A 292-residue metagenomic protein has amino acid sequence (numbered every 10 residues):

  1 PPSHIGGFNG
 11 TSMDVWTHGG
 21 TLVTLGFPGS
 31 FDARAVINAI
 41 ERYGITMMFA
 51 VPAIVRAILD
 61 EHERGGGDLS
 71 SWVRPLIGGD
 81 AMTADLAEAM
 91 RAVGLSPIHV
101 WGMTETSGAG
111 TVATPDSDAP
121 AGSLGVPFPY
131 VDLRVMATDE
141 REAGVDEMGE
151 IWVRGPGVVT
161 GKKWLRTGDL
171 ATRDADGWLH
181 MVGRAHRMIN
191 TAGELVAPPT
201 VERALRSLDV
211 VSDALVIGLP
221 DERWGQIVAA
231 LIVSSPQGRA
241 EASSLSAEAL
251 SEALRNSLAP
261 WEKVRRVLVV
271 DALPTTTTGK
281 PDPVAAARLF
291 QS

Functional and structural regions predicted by a protein language model:
I5-T46, E61: Conserved AMP-binding/adenylation subdomain of ANL enzymes
M13, T17, I37, I45-F49 (+2 more regions): Gly/Ser/Thr-rich phosphate-binding loop
M48, G155, L170-E262, P281: AMP-binding/adenylate-forming catalytic core of the ANL superfamily
G79, I98-E105, G125-P127, I217-P220 (+1 more regions): Beta-strand->loop->alpha-helix junctions that form or flank phosphate-binding loops in nucleotide-handling enzymes
A89, P120, D132-V153, R173-D176 (+2 more regions): Conserved beta-loop-beta connector loops within the AMP-binding
T111, V126-Y130, T138-L170, T191-V196: Conserved ATP/PPi-binding loop(s) of AMP-dependent carboxylate-activating enzymes
A259-K280: AMP-binding/adenylate-forming catalytic domain of the ANL superfamily
K280-S292: Phosphopantetheine-dependent thiolation modules in NRPS/PKS and related acyl-activating systems
